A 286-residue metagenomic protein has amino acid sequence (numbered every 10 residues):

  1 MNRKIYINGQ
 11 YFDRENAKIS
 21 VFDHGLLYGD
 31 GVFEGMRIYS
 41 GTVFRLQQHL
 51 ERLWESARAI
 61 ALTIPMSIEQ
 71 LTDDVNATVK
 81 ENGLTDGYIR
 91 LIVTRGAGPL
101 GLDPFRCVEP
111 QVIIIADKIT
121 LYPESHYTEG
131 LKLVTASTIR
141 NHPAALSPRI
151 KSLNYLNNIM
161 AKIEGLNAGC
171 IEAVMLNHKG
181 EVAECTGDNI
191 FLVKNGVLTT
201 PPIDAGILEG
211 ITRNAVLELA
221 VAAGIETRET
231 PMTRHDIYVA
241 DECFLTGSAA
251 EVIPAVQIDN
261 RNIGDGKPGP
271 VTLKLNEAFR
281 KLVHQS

Functional and structural regions predicted by a protein language model:
M1-V174, H178-E181, D204, L208 (+1 more regions): Conserved alpha/beta cores of soluble small-molecule-handling proteins
V174, E181-I203, E209: Glycine- and Gly-Pro-enriched alpha-helical subdomains that act as flexible, kink-prone "lid/hinge" or packing modules
